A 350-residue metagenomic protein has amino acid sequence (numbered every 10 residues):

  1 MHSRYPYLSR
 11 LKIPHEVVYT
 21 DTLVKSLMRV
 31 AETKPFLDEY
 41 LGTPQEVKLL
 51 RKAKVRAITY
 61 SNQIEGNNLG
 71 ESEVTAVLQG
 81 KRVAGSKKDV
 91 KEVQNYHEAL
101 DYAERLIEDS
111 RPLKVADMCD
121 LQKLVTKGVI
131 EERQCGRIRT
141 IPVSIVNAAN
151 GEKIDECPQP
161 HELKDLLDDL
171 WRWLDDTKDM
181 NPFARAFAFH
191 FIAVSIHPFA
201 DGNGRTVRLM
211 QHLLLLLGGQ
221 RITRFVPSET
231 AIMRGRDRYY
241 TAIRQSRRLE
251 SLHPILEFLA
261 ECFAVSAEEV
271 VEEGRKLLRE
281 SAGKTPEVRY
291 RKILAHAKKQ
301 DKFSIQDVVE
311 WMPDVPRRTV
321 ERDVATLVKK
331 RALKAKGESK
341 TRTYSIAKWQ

Functional and structural regions predicted by a protein language model:
M1-Q350: FIC/Doc superfamily catalytic core
